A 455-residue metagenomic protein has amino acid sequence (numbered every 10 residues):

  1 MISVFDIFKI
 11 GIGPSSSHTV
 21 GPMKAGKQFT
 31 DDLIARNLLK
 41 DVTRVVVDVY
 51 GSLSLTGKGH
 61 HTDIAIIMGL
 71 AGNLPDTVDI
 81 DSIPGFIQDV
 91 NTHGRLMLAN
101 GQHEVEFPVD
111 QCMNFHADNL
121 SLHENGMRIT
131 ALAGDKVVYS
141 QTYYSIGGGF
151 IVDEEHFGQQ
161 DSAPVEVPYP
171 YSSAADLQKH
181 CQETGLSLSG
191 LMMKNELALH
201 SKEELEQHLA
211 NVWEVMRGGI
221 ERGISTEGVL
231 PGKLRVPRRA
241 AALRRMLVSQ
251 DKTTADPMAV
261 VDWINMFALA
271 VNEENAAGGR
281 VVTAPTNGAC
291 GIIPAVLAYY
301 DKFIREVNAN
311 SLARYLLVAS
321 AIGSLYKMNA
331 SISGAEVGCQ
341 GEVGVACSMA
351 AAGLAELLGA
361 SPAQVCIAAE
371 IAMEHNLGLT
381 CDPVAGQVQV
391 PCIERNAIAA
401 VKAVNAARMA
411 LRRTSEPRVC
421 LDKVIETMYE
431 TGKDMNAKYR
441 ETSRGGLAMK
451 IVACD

Functional and structural regions predicted by a protein language model:
I2-F5, V20-M23, K27-Q28, R36-G101 (+6 more regions): Structured, active/binding-site neighborhoods that engage oxygen-rich ligands
F8-G26, A277-V296, V337-C347: Conserved phosphate/anionic-ligand binding catalytic regions in large, soluble enzymes, centered on
S17-I34, P294-E306, A351-G359: Alpha-helical support elements that line or immediately flank enzyme active sites and cofactor-binding pockets
R44-G57, D89-M97, A241-L243, Y315-M328 (+2 more regions): Short, mixed-charge aromatic SLiMs
P75-T253: C-terminal regulatory domains involved in ligand/effector binding and gene-expression control
H200-G338, G446-D455: Accessory "access/gating" subregions that flank catalytic or transport cores
V307, V318, S324-A397, M409-R418: Hydrophobic alpha-helical bundle architecture
R418-D455: Extended hydrophobic packing segments that form well-structured cores
